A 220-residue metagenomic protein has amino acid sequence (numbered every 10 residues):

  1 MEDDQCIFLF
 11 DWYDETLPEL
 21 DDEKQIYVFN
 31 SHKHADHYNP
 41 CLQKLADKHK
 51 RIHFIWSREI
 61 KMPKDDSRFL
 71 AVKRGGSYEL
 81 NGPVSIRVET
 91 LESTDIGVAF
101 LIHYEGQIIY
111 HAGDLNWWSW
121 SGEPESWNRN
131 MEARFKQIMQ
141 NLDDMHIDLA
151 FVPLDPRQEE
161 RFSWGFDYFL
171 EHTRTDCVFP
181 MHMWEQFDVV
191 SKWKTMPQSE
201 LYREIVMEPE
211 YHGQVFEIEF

Functional and structural regions predicted by a protein language model:
M1-E23, R68-H146, E210-F220: Core dinuclear metal-dependent hydrolase active-site scaffold
L9, Y13-I60, Q140-F151: Active-site metal-binding motif and surrounding structural segment of the metallo-beta-lactamase
E15-L17, K33-Y38, I60-K64, Y78 (+4 more regions): Active-site environment of divalent metal-dependent phosphoester hydrolases
D21-D22, P40-Q43, S67, E123-P124 (+2 more regions): Short amphipathic alpha-helical segments
V28, K44-K48, W127-N130, D167-L170 (+1 more regions): Glycine-rich, phosphate-binding/catalytic loops in enzymes
F29, R87-T90, A150-P153, V178-P180: Short catalytic-loop micro-motif centered on adjacent basic/acidic residues
D65-N81, F162-F220: Binuclear metal-ion centers of metallo-dependent hydrolases, dominated by the metallo-beta-lactamase
R134-Q140, E159-Y168: A short, acidic, amphipathic alpha-helical segment used as a generic capping/interface helix at domain edges
